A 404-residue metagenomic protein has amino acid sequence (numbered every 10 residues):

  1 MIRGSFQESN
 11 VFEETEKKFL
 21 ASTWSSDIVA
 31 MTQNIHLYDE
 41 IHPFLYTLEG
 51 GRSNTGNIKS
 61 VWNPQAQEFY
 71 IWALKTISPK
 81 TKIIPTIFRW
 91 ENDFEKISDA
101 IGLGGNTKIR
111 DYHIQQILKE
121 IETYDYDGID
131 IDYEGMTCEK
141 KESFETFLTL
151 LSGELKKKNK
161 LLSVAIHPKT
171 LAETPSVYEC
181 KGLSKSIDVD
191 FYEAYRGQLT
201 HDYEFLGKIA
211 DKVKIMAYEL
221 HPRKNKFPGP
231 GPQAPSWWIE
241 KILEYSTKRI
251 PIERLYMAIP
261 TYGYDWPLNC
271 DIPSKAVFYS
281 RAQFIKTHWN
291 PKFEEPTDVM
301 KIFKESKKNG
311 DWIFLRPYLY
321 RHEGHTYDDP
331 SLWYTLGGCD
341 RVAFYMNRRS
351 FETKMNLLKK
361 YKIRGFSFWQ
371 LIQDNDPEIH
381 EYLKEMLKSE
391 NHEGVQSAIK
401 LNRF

Functional and structural regions predicted by a protein language model:
M1-I117: Glycan-recognition patch characteristic of GH18 chitinases/ENGases and related GlcNAc/peptidoglycan-binding proteins
I2, T86, N92, I259-L357 (+1 more regions): Glycan-binding loop/region signatures in secreted carbohydrate-active enzymes
S22-H36, G105-E122, F191-E204, Y345-K359: Short, acidic/polar
T23, L45, P85-R89, Y133-G135 (+4 more regions): A cross-domain feature marking catalytic cores of carbohydrate-active enzymes and several ubiquitous metabolic/repair
I41, I131, V213, M257 (+2 more regions): Conserved, mostly hydrophobic/aromatic
G50-E68, T137-I302: Substrate-binding surface in catalytic domains of secreted glycosidases
T86-T123, A172-Q198, Y218-L220: Active-site-adjacent "subsite" loops/lids of carbohydrate-active enzymes
F351-F368, Q373: Conserved, well-ordered alpha-helix/loop/beta-strand core segments that scaffold catalytic motifs
